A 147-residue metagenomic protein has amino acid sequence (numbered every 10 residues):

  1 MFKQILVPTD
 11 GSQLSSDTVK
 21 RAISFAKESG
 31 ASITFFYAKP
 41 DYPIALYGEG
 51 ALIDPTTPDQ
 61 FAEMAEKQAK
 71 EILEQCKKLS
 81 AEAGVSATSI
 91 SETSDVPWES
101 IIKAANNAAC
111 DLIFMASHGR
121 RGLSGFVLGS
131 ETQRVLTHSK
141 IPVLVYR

Functional and structural regions predicted by a protein language model:
M1-F2, R147: Absolute protein N-terminus
K3-P55, K78-T88: Small/aliphatic-rich secondary-structure junction motif
T18, A45-G48, E99-I102, G125-V127: Short, well-ordered secondary-structure micro-motifs
S24, K103-R147: Gly/Ser-rich helix-loop-strand patches that form or flank binding pockets for ribonucleotide-derived cofactors
F36, I90-E92, Y146: Structural motif
P55-E71: A short acidic, glycine-rich active-site loop that binds or catalyzes chemistry on phosphate/adenosine moieties
K78-I113: Structural beta-alpha unit
